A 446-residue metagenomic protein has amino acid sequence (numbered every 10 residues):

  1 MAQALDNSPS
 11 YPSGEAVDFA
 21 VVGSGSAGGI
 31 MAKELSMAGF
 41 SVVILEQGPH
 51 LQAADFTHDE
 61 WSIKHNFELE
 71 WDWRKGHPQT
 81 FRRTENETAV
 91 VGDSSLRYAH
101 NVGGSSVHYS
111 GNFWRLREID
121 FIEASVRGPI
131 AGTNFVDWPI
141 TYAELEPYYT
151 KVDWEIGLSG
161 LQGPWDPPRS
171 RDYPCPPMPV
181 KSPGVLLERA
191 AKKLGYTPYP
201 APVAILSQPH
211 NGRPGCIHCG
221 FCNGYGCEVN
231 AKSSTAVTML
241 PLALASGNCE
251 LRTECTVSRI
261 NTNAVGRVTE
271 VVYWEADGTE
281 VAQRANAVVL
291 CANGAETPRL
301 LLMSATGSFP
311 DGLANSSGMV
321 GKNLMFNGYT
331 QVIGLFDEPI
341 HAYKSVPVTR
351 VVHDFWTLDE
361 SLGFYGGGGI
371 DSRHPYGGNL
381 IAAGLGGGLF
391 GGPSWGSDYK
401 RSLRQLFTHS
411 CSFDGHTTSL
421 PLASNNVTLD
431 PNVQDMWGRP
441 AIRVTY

Functional and structural regions predicted by a protein language model:
M1-F19, M37-A38, S62-K64: Extreme N-terminal leader/targeting segments of oxidoreductases
F19-I44: N-terminal Rossmann-like FAD-binding beta1-loop-alpha1 element of flavoenzymes
M37, S41, G48-S62, S246 (+3 more regions): Glycine-rich loop(s) and the adjacent beta-strand/alpha-helix scaffold that form part
P49-D72, A99-N112: Conserved N-terminal glycine-rich FAD pyrophosphate-binding loop of Rossmann-like flavoproteins
A53-T57, S105, S110-N112, D120-F121 (+2 more regions): Short, solvent-exposed loop/turn and secondary-structure capping segments
E68, W73, T80, T84-G92 (+2 more regions): Conserved redox-cofactor binding core of oxidoreductases
T84-Y98, V102-S105, Y109, R115 (+2 more regions): FAD cofactor-binding and catalytic pocket of flavoenzymes
G266-V272, S410: Short, hydrophobic/aromatic-rich segments at coil-to-beta transitions
